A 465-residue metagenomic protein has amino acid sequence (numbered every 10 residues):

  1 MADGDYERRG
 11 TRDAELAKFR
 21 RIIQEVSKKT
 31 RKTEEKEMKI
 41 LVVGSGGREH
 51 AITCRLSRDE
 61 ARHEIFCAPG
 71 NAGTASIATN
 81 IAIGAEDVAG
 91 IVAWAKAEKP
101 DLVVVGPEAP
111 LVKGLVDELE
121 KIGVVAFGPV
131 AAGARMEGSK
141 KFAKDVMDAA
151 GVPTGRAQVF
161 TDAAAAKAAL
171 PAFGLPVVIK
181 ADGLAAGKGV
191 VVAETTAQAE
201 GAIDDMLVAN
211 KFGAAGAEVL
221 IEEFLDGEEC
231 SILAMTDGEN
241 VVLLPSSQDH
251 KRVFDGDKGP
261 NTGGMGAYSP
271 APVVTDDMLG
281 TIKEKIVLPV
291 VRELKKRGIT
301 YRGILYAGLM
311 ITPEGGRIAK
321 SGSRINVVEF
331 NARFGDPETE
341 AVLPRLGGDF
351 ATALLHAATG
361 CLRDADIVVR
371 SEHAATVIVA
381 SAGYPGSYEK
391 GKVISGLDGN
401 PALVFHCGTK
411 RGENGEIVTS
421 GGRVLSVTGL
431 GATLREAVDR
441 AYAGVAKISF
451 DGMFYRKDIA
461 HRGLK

Functional and structural regions predicted by a protein language model:
R9-E34: Short, low-complexity, charge-dense intrinsically disordered segments
E34-A131: ATP-binding N-terminal substructure of ATP-dependent carboxylate-amine bond-forming enzymes
N80-E86, Q158-D162, A193: Short acidic-hydrophobic, aromatic-tinged amphipathic segments that line or gate anion-handling sites
F127-G189: A conserved helix-loop-beta module that forms one wall/lid of the active-site cleft in ATP-utilizing catalytic domains
G189, A193-I318, G322-T339: Internal nucleotide-binding/catalytic subdomain
K283-L305, N331-P401, G412: Active-site "cap" helix and flanking loop/linker of ATP-utilizing ligase/carboxylase catalytic domains
T409-N414, T419-K465: Generic C-terminus detector
